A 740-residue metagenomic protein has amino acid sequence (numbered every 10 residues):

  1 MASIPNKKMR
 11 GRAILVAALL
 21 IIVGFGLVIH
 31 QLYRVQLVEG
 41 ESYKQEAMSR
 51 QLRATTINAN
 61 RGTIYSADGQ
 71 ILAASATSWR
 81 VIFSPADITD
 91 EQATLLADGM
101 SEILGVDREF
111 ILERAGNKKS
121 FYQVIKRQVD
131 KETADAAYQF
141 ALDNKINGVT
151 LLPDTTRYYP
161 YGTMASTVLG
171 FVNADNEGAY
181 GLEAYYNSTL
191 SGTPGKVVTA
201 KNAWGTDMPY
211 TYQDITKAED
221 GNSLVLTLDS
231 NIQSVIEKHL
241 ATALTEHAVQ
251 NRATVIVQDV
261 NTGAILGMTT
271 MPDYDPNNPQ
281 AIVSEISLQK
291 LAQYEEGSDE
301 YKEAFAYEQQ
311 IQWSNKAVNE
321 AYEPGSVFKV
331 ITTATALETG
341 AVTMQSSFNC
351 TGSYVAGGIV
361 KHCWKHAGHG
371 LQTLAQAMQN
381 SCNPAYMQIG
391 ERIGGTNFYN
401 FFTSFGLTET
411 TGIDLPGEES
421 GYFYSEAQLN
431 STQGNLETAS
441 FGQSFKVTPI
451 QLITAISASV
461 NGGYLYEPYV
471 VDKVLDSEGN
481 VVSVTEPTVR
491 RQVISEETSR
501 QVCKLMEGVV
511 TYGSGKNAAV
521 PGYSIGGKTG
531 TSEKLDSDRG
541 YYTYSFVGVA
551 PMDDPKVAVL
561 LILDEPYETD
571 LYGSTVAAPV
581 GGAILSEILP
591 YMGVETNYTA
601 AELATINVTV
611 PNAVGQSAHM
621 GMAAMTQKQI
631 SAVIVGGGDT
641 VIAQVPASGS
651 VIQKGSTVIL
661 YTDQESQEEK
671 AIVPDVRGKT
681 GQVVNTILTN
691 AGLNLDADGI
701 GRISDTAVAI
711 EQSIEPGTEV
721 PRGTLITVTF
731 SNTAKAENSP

Functional and structural regions predicted by a protein language model:
M1-E295, Q312, A321, T396-G406 (+9 more regions): Periplasmic/cell-envelope proteins involved in peptidoglycan metabolism and beta-lactam response
Q51-L52, V81-T89, A97-M100, K119-Q128 (+11 more regions): Second-shell loop/turn segments in exported
S66, F83-P85, P153, G170-N173 (+6 more regions): Flexible glycine-/small-residue-rich
A73, N202-Q213, N261-V327, I331-L563: Beta-lactam-recognizing serine transpeptidase/beta-lactamase-like catalytic domain environment
A73-A76, A115, Y161, I215-E219 (+5 more regions): Short, flexible turn/loop "capping" segments at secondary-structure junctions
I146, Q250-A253, T343-Q345, T410 (+2 more regions): Short secondary-structure junction motifs
G162, Y541, D553-P555, K654 (+2 more regions): Short flexible coil/turn linkers enriched for glycine and charged/polar residues that connect secondary-structure
F423, T485, G522, L561-P740: Ligand-recognition elements built from short beta-strands and adjacent flexible loops
